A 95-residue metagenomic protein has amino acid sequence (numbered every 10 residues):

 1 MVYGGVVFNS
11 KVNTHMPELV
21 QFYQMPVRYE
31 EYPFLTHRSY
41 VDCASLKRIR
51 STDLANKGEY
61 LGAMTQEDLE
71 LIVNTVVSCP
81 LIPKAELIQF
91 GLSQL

Functional and structural regions predicted by a protein language model:
M1-E31: Compact nucleic-acid interaction/catalytic patches
Q24-L95: C-terminal terminal-subdomain/extension
